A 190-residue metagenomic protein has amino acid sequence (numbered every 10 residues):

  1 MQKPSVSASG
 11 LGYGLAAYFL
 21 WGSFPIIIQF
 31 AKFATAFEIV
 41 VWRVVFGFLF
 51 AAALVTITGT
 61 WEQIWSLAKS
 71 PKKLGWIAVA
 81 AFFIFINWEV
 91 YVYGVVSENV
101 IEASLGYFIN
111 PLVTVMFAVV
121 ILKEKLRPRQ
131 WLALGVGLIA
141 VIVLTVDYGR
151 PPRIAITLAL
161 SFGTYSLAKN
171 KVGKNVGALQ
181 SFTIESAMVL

Functional and structural regions predicted by a protein language model:
M1-A16, L49-I77, P128, K174-L179 (+1 more regions): Membrane-interface interhelical linkers
M1-E38, I142-K171: Glycine-/small-residue-enriched transmembrane alpha-helix faces in small-molecule transporters and effluxers
G22, A81, F85-E89, P111-M116 (+1 more regions): Hydrophobic/small/kink-forming positions within alpha-helical transmembrane segments of polytopic membrane proteins
A31, I39, R43, G94-V95 (+3 more regions): Hydrophobic/aromatic residues within transmembrane alpha-helices of multi-pass small-molecule transporters
F33-E38, E89-G106, V176-L179: Structural motif at transmembrane-helix junctions in multi-pass transporters
Q63-I101, V143: Specific transmembrane alpha-helical segments of multi-pass solute transporters/efflux pumps, especially DMT/EamA
Y93, N110-Q130: C-terminal transmembrane-helix exit sites in multi-pass transporters
Y107, K123-V143, G149-I156: Loop-to-transmembrane alpha-helix entry segments
